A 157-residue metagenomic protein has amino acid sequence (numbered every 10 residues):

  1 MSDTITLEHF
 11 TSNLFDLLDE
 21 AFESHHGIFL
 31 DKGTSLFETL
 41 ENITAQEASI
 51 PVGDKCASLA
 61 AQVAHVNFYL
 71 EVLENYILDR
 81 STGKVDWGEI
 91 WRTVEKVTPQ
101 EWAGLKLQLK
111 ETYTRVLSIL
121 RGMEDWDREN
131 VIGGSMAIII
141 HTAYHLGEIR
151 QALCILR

Functional and structural regions predicted by a protein language model:
S2-L30, F37-L40, A45-I90, W126-R157: Short, contiguous alpha-helical
S12-F15, D19, T34-F37, A103-L117: Generic alpha-helical structural signal
R92-W126, N130-I138, T142: Acidic/histidine-rich alpha-helical segments that form the ligand environment of transition-metal centers
